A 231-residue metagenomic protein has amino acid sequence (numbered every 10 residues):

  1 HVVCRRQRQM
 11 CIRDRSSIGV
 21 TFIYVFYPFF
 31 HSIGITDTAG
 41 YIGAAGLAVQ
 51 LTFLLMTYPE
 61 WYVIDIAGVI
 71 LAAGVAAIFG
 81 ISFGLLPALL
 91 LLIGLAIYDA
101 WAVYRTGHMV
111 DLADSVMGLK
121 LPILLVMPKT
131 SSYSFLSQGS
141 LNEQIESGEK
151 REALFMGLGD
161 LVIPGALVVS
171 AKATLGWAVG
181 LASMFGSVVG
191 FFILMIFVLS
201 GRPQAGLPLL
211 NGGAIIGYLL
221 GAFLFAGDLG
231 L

Functional and structural regions predicted by a protein language model:
H1-I12: Single conserved hydrophobic/aromatic residue that forms the stacking wall/gate of nucleotide- or nucleobase-binding
R15-Y24, G68-S82, K120-V126, N211-A222: Small-residue-rich segments of transmembrane alpha-helices in multi-pass membrane proteins, especially helix faces
Y27, G74-G80, L92, A153-M156 (+1 more regions): Generic transmembrane alpha-helix signature in multi-pass membrane proteins, especially transporters/channels
F29-G46, L86, K172-S187: Structural signature of hydrophobic alpha-helical transmembrane segments
Y58-Y98: Long, highly hydrophobic alpha-helical transmembrane signal-anchor segments
V103-L154: Predominantly late transmembrane helices and immediately cytosolic-facing juxtamembrane segments
F192-I216: Interfacial loop-to-transmembrane junctions
L220-L231: Juxtamembrane boundary at the C-terminal end of a transmembrane helix
